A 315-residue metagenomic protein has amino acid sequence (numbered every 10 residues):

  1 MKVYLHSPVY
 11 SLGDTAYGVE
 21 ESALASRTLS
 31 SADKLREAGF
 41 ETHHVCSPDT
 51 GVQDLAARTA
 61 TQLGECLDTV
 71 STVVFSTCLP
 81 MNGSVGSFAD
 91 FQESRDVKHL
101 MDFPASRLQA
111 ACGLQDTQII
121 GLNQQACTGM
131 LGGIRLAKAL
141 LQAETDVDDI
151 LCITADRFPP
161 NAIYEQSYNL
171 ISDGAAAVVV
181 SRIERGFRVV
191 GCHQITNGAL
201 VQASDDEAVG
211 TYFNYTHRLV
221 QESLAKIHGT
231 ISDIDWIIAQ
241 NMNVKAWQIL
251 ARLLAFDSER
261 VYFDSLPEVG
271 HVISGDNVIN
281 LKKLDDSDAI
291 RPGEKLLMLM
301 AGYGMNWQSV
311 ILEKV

Functional and structural regions predicted by a protein language model:
M1-D49, A162-E222, K226, A301 (+1 more regions): Condensing-enzyme catalytic core mediating Claisen C-C bond formation in acyl metabolism
Y4, S71-V74, D149-L151, D235 (+1 more regions): Conserved beta-strand elements of the Class I
T28, A32-Q53, P80-L136, L140-D148 (+1 more regions): Conserved catalytic cysteine-centered active-site region of acyl-thioester-dependent Claisen-condensing enzymes
A56-S71, R218-D235, L254, L284-A289: Phosphate/pyrophosphate-binding loops at sites that engage ATP/ADP/AMP, CoA/4′-phosphopantetheine, polyphosphate
S76-M81, Q124-T128, T154-P159, M300-M305: Acidic, glycine-rich active-site loops and adjacent beta-strand->loop/helix elements that engage anionic groups
Q142, V147, I153-G174: Flexible, glycine-rich active-site loops centered on histidine and acidic residues that chelate a metal or position
I237-A246, V269-V272: Glycine-rich phosphate-binding loops at beta-strand->alpha-helix junctions
L284-P292, I311-V315: Catalytic phosphate/nucleotide-handling subdomain of diverse soluble enzymes
